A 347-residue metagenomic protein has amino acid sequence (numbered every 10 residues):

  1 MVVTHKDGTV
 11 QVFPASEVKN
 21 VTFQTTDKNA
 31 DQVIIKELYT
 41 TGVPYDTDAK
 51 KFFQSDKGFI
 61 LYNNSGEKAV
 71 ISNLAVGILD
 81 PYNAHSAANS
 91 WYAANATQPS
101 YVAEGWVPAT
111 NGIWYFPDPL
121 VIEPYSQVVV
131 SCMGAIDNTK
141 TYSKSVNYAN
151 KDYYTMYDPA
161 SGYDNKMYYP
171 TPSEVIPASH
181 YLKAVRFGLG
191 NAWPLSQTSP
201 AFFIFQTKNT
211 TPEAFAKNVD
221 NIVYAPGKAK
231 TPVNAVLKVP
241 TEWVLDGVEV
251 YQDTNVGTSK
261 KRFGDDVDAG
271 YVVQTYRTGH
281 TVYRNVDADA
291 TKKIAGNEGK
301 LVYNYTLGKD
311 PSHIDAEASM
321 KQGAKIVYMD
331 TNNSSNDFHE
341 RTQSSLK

Functional and structural regions predicted by a protein language model:
M1-F53, A69, S312, A316-K325 (+2 more regions): Acidic/polar, low-complexity intrinsically disordered N-terminal segments immediately downstream of a Sec signal
A15-D31, A84-A87, N138-K140, V146-D158: Short secondary-structure boundary segments
Q24-S86, P177-T231, K325: A structural motif detector for short, solvent-exposed N-terminal "entry" segments of globular domains
E37-G42, N63-S65, A75-D80, L120 (+5 more regions): Short, flexible loop/turn elements at secondary-structure junctions
L74-N111: The feature marks short-to-medium sequence segments in extracytoplasmic or secretory-pathway proteins
P99-M329, N333-N336: Solvent-exposed beta-edge/loop recognition patches
